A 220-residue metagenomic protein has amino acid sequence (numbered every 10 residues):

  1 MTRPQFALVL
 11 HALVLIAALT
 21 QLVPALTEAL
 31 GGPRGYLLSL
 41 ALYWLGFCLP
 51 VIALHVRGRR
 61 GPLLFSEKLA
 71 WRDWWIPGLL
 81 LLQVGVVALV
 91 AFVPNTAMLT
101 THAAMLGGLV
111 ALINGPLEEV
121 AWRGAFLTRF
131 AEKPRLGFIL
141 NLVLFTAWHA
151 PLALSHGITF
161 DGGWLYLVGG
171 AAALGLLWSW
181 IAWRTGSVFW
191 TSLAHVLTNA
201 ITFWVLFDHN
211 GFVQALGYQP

Functional and structural regions predicted by a protein language model:
M1, A7, A17, S39-L40 (+6 more regions): Residue-level recognition of hydrophobic positions within alpha-helical transmembrane segments
T2-V56, M105: Alpha-helical transmembrane segments in multi-pass membrane proteins
P4-L8, P33-L37, A70-D73, E132-R135 (+2 more regions): Membrane-water interface of alpha-helical transmembrane segments
L13, L79-L80, N141: Hydrophobic alpha-helical transmembrane segments of polytopic
L15-P24, G46-V51, L82-V87, W148-H149 (+4 more regions): Alpha-helical transmembrane segments of multipass membrane proteins
L26-S39, H55-L117, L127, D161-G162 (+1 more regions): Juxtamembrane helix-loop-helix connectors linking adjacent transmembrane helices in multi-pass membrane enzymes
F47-P50, P94, P151, W190: Proline-rich low-complexity regions
T101-P220: Transmembrane helix-loop-helix hairpins at the membrane interface of multi-pass integral membrane proteins
